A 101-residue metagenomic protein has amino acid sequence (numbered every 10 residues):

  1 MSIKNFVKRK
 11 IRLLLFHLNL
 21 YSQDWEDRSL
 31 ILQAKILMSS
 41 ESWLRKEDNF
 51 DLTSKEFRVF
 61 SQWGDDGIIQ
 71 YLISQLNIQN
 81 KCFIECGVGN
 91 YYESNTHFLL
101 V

Functional and structural regions predicted by a protein language model:
M1-S54: Membrane-proximal basic amphipathic "stem/tether" segments
F50-V101: SAM cofactor-binding core of SAM-dependent methyltransferases, primarily the Rossmann-like beta-alpha-beta module
